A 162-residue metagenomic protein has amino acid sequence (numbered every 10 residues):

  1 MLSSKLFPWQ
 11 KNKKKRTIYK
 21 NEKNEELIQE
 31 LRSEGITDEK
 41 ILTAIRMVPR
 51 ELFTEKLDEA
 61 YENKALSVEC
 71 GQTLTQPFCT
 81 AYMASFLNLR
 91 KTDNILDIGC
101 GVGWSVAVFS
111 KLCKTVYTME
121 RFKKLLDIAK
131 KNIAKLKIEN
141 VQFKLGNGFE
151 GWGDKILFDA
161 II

Functional and structural regions predicted by a protein language model:
M1-L2, T115: Extended hydrophobic/Leu-rich segments
L2-L96, W104-A107, L125-I128, E139: Class I SAM-dependent transferase core
N88-I162: Conserved nucleotide-cofactor-binding alpha/beta core module
